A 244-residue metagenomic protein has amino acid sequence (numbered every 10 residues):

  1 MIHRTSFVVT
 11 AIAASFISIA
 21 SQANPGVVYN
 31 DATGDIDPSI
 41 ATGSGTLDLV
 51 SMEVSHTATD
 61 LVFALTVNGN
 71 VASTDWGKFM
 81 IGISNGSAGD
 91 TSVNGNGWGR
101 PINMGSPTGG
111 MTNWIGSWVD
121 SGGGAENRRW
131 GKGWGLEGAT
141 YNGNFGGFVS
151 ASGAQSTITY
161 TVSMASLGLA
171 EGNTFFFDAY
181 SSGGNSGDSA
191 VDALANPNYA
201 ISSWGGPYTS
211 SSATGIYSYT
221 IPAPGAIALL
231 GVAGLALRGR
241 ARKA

Functional and structural regions predicted by a protein language model:
M1-Q22, G225-A244: C-terminal cell-surface anchoring/sorting signal
G26-I40, T74-Q155, G205-G215: Extracellular/luminal beta-rich ligand-recognition and adhesion surfaces characterized by aromatic-Gly/Pro-enriched
I40-H56: Low-complexity, acidic Ser/Thr/Pro/Gly-rich terminal tails and inter-domain linkers that flank the onset of structured
T57-V62, W76: Extended extracellular/luminal ectodomain segments enriched in beta-structured repeat modules
D60-G69, I158-S163: Short, well-ordered beta-strand segments enriched in hydrophobic/aromatic residues
V67-G69, I83-N85, V119, M164 (+1 more regions): Short beta-strand segments enriched in hydrophobic/aromatic residues within well-folded beta-rich domains
N70-D75, L167-E171: A short beta-turn/strand-edge loop motif at beta-sheet boundaries
F145-W204: Ser/Thr/Pro-rich, low-complexity mucin-like regions that serve as glycosylated stalks/linkers or repetitive adhesive
